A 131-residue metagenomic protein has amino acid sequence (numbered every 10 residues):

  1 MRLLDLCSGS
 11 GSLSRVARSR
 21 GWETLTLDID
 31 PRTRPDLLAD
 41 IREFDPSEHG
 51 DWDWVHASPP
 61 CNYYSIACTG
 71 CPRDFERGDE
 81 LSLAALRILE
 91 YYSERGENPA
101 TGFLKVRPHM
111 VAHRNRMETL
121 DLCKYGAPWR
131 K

Functional and structural regions predicted by a protein language model:
M1-L3: Extreme N-terminal starter segment of soluble prokaryotic enzymes
D5, E23-D28: Conserved SAM-binding motif I beta-strand of class I
L6-C7, R34, L38, R42-W54 (+1 more regions): Class I S-adenosyl-L-methionine
G11: Glycine-rich SAM-binding Motif I of class I
A17: Aromatic pocket-lining residues of Rossmann-like dinucleotide-binding sites
R20: Conserved dinucleotide-binding and phosphotransfer motif residues
